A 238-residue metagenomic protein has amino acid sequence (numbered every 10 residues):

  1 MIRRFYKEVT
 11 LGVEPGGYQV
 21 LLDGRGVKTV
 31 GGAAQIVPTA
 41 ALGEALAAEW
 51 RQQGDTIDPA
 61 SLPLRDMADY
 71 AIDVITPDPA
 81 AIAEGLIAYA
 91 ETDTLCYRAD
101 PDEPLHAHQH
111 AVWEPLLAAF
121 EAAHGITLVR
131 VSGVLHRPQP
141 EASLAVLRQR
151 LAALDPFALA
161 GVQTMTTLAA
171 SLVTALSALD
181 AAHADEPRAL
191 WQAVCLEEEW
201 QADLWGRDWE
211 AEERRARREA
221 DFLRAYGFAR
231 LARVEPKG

Functional and structural regions predicted by a protein language model:
M1-P77: An N-terminal structural lobe/cap that precedes and organizes the functional/catalytic core across diverse proteins
M1-V13, E186-G238: Extended, aromatic/histidine-rich regions of cofactor-dependent oxidoreductases associated with respiratory
A33, D102-H106, L159-Q163: Short, charged/polar micro-motifs that form catalytic or ligand-binding hotspots
Q52-D55, E121, G125, A178-H183 (+3 more regions): Generic secondary-structure signature for well-ordered alpha-helical cores
P59-L62, S132, W205-G206: Short coil/turn segments at secondary-structure boundaries
A80-L147: Internal, conserved structured core segments that host functional sites
P138-W209, D221-L223: An internal, amphipathic alpha-helical element
